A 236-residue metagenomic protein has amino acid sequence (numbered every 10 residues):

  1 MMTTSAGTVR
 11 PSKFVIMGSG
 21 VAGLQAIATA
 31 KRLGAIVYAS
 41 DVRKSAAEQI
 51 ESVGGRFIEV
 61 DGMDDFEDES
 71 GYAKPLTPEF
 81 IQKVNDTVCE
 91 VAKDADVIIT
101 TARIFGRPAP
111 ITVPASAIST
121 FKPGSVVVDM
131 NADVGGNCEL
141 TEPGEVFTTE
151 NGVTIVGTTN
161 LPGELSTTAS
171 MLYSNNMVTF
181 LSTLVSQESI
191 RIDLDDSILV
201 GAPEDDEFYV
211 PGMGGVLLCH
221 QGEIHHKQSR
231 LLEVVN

Functional and structural regions predicted by a protein language model:
M1-M2, P11, A132, C138-V235: Adenosine-phosphate binding glycine-rich loop
M1-V91: Glycine-rich phosphate/diphosphate-binding loop of Rossmann-like nucleotide-binding domains
G18-G20, S40-V42, V60-G62, T101-R103 (+5 more regions): Fold-independent oxyanion-binding glycine-rich loops and adjacent beta-strand/coil segments at enzyme active sites
K31-L33, V53-R56, V113-T120, P143-V146 (+1 more regions): Short, solvent-exposed amphipathic alpha-helical segments in soluble enzyme and RNA/protein-processing domains
L33-I36, S40, I50-R56, V60 (+5 more regions): Change "in soluble alpha/beta enzymes" to "in soluble alpha/beta proteins
S45-E48, D65-F66, D133-N137, P162-G163: Short gly/pro/ser/thr-enriched loop/turn and capping motifs at secondary-structure boundaries
D68-I98, A102-A115, S119, T158: A structured beta-alpha segment of the ubiquitous adenosine-cofactor-binding alpha/beta core
V97-V156: ADP-ribose/adenylate-binding Rossmann-like module
